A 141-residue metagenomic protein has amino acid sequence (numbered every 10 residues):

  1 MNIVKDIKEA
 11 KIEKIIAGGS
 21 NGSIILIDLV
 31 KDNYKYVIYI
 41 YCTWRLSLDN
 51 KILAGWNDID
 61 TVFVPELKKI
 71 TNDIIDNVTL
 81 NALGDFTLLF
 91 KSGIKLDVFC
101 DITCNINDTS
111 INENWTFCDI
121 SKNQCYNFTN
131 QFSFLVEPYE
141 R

Functional and structural regions predicted by a protein language model:
M1-R141: Surface-exposed, interaction-prone regions used to assemble/regulate multi-protein complexes
